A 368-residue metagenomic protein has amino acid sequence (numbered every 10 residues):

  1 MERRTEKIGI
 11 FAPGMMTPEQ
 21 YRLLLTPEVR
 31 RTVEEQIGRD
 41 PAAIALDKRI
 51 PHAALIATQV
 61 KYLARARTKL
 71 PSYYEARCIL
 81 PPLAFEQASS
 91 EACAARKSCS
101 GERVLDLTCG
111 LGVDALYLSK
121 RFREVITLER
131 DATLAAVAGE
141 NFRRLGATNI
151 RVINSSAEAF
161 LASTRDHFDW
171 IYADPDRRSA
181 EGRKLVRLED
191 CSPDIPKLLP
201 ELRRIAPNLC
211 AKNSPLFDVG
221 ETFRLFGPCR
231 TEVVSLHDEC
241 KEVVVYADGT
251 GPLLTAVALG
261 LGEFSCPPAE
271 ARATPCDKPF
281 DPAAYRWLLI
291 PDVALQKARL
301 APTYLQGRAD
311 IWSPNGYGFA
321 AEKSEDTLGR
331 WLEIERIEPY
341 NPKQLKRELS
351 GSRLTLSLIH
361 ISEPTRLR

Functional and structural regions predicted by a protein language model:
E2-L24, E28-R31, Y172, R177-L358: Class I S-adenosyl-L-methionine
E2-R3, I8-E102: S-adenosyl-L-methionine
E102-G110: Conserved class I S-adenosyl-L-methionine
L111-F122: Conserved SAM-binding loop of SAM-dependent methyltransferases across substrates and taxa, primarily the Class I
E124-E129: Conserved SAM-binding motif I beta-strand of class I
A135-R165: S-adenosyl-L-methionine
S357-L367: Residue-level detector of conserved catalytic or cofactor/ligand-binding positions in enzyme active sites
